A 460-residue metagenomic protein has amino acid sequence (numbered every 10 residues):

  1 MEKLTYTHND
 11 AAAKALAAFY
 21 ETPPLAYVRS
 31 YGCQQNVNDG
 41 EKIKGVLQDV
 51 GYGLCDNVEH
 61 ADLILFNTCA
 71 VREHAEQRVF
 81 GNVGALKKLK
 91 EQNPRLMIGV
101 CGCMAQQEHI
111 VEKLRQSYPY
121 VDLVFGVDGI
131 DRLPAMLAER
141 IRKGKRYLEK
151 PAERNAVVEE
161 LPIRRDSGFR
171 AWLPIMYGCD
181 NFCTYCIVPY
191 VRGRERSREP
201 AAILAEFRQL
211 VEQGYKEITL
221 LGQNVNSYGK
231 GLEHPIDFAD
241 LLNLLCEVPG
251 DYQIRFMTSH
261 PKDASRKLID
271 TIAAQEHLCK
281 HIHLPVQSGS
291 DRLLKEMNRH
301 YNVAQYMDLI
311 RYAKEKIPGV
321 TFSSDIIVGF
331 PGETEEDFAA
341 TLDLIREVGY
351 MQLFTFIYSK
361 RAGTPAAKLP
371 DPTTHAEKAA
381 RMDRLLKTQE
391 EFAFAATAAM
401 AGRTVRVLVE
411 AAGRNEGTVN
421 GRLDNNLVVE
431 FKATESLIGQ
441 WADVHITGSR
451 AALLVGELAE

Functional and structural regions predicted by a protein language model:
M1-Y228, K267, I282, A304-E315 (+3 more regions): Proteins enriched for Cys/Gly/acidic motifs involved in redox and nucleic-acid/cofactor modification
A12, K368-E460: Terminal RNA-binding accessory module
A70-V71, R192-G193, L232-P235, K295-Y301 (+1 more regions): Short glycine-enriched, charge-decorated loop/helix-capping segments at active-site entrances that position
R95-V100, Q107-H109, E212-E335: Conserved SAM/AdoMet-binding glycine-rich loop
D166-F169, C179-N181, L278, S288 (+5 more regions): Short flexible coil/turn linkers enriched for glycine and charged/polar residues that connect secondary-structure
C183, I203, L220, F256 (+7 more regions): Conserved, mostly hydrophobic/aromatic
E333, G349-Y350: Contiguous mid-protein beta-loop-alpha structural module that forms a pocket-lining wall or clamp of enzyme active
T355-D371: Aromatic/acidic polysaccharide-binding cleft in carbohydrate-active enzymes
